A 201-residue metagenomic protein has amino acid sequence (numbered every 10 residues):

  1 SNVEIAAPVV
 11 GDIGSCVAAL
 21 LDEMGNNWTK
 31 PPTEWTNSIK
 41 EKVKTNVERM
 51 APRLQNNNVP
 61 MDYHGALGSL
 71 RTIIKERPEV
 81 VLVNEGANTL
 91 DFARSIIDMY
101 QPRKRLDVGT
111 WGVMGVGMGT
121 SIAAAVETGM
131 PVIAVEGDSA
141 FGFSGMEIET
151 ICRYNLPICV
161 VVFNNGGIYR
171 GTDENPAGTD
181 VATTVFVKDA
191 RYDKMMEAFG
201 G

Functional and structural regions predicted by a protein language model:
N2, P8-V10, G14-L20, F92-A93 (+1 more regions): Thiamine diphosphate
N2-I5, G14, A18-W28, V47-Q55: Conserved catalytic alpha/beta core of Sir2/sirtuin-type deacylases, generalized to analogous enzyme cores that bind
A7, G11, T33, N57: Charge-dense, low-complexity intrinsically disordered segments
A18, D22, N37, E41 (+3 more regions): Replace "anionic and nucleotidyl ligands
N26, E76-E79, G129-M130, G201: Short, well-ordered coil loops that connect the C-terminus of an alpha-helix to the N-terminus of a beta-strand
W28-K42, V80-V81: Flexible, glycine/charged-enriched surface loops at secondary-structure junctions
P32, T36, M61-D62, G68 (+1 more regions): A diffuse structural propensity rather than consistent per-protein peaks
K42-E127: Active-site diphosphate/adenylate-binding microenvironment
